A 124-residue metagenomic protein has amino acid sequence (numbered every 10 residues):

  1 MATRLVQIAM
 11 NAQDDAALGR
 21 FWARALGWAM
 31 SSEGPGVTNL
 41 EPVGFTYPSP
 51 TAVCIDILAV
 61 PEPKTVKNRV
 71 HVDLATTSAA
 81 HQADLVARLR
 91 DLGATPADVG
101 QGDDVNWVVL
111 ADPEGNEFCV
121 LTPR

Functional and structural regions predicted by a protein language model:
M1-G19, V70, P123: N-terminal beta-strand motif that seeds the catalytic metal site of vicinal oxygen chelate
M10-C54, V99, D104: Core segments of cupin and vicinal oxygen chelate
Q13-D15, V72-E114: Vicinal oxygen chelate
W22, E114-F118: Short, glycine-anchored, charge-dense loop/turn motifs used at functional sites
E41-F45, L110-P113, P123: Active-site beta-strand termini and strand-to-loop segments that position acidic
T46-A52, K64-T65, S78-H81: Short, solvent-exposed loop/turn segments that connect beta-strands within catalytic domains and beta-strand-rich
V53-L58, V109, F118-L121: Conserved beta-strand in the GNAT
G102, L121-P123: Residue-level structural signal for beta-strand termini and adjacent loop
